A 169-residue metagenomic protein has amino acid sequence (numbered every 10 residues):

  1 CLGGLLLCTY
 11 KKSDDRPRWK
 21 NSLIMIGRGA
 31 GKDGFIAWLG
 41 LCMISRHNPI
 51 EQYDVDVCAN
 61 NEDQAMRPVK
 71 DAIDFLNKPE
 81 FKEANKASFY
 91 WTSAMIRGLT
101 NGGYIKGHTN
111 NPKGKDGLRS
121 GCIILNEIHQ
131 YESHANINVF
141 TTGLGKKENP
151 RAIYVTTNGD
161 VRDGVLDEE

Functional and structural regions predicted by a protein language model:
C1-E169: Phosphate/NTP-binding elements of NTP-utilizing enzymes
